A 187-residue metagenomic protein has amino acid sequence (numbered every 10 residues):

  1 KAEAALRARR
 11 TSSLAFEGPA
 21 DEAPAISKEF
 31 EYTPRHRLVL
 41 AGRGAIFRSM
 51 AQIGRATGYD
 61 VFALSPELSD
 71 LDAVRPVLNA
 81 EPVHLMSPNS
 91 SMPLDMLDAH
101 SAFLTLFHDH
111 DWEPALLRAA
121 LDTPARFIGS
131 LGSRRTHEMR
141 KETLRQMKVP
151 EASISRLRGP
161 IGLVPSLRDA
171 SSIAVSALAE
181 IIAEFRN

Functional and structural regions predicted by a protein language model:
K1-H84, D98-S101, E180-F185: Segments forming oxygen-rich coordination pockets for charged ligands
G44-A45, H110-D111, R135: Residue-level detector of alpha-helix initiation sites
A51-I53, R75-P76, A115-R118, K141-T143: Short amphipathic alpha-helical segments
Y59, A125, V149: Short phosphate-binding/catalytic loops that engage adenosine nucleotides
D72-P76, L94-D95, E138-K141: Short, charged, surface-exposed secondary-structure boundary motifs
P88-A99: Short amphipathic alpha-helix with an adjacent loop that forms part of the alpha/beta core around
A102-F103, F107-H108, R118-T143: ADP-ribose/adenylate-binding Rossmann-like module
L131-N187: Adenosine-phosphate binding glycine-rich loop
